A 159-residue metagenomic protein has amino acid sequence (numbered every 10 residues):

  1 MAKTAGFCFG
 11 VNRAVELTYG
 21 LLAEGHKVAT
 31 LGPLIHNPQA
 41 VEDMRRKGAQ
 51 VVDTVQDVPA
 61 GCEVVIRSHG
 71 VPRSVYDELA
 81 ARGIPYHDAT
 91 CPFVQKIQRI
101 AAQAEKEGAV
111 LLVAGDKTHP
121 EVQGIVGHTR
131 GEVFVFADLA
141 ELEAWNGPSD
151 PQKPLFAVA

Functional and structural regions predicted by a protein language model:
M1-A159: The feature marks the mature, well-folded catalytic cores of soluble enzymes
